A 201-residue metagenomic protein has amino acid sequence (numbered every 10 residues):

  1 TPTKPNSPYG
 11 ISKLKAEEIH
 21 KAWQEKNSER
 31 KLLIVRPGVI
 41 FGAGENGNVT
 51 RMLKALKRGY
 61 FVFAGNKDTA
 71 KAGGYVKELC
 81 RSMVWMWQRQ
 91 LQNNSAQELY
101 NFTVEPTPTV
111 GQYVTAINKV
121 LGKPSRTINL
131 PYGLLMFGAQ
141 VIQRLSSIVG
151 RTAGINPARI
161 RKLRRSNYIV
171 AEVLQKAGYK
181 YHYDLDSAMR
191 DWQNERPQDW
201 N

Functional and structural regions predicted by a protein language model:
K4-L33: Active-site Tyr-X1-5-Lys
N6-E17, V39-G42, T69-K77, T107 (+1 more regions): Short-chain dehydrogenase/reductase
S7-P8, R30-R51: Flexible, glycine-rich beta-alpha linker
W23, G59, R89-Q92, E195-D199: Generic structural signal for alpha-helix termini and adjacent loop/cap motifs
G42, A64-T69, E98-T107, N118-G122 (+3 more regions): Glycine-rich Rossmann NAD(P)(H)-binding loop
L53-V62, K71-K123: Alpha-helical substrate-binding/gating segment
N118-R164: Terminal hydrophobic/aromatic helix or amphipathic segment near a protein terminus
I169-K176, K180-N201: Amphipathic terminal alpha-helices
